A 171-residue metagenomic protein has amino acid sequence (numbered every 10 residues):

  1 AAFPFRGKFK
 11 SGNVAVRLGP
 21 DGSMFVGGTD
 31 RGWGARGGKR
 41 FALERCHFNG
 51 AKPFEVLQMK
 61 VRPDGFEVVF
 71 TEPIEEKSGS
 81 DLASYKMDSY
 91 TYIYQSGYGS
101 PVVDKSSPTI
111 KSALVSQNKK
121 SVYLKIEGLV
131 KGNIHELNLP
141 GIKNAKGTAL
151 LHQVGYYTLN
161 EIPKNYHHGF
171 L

Functional and structural regions predicted by a protein language model:
A1-P53, L57-Q58, R62, E76: Beta-propeller domains with acidic blade repeats across secreted/periplasmic ectodomains and cytosolic WD/CNH propellers
K39-A42, D64, D81, N138: Residues that flank catalytic or metal-binding motifs in active/ligand-binding sites
N49-Q58, E75, V102, V130 (+1 more regions): Acidic, Ser/Thr/Gly/Pro-rich low-complexity segments and short DxT(G/T)-type signature motifs
Q58, P63, E72, G79 (+1 more regions): Extended non-catalytic domains of envelope/secretory-pathway proteins
Q58-M59, S112-V115: Short amphipathic beta-strand and strand-loop transition segments with alternating hydrophobic
D64-V68, V122: Structural beta-strand segments of beta-rich domains
T71-S112, L137-N144, Q153-Y157: Short, surface-exposed alpha-helix to beta-strand junction/turn motifs within ectodomains of secreted and cell-envelope
V115-N133: A surface-exposed beta-strand-loop module
